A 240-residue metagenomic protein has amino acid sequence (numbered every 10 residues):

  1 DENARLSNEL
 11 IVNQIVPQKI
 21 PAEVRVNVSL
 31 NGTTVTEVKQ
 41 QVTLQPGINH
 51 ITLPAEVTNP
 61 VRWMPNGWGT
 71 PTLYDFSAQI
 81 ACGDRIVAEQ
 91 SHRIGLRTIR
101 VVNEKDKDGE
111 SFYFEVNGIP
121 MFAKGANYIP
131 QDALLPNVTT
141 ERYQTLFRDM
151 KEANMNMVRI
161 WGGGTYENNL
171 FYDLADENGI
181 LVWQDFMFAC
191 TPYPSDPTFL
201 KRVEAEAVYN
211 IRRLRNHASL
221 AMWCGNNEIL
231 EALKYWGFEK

Functional and structural regions predicted by a protein language model:
D1-M157, E177: Secreted/periplasmic carbohydrate-active enzymes, especially glycoside hydrolases
V16-P17, E104-K240: Active-site mouth of glycoside hydrolases
